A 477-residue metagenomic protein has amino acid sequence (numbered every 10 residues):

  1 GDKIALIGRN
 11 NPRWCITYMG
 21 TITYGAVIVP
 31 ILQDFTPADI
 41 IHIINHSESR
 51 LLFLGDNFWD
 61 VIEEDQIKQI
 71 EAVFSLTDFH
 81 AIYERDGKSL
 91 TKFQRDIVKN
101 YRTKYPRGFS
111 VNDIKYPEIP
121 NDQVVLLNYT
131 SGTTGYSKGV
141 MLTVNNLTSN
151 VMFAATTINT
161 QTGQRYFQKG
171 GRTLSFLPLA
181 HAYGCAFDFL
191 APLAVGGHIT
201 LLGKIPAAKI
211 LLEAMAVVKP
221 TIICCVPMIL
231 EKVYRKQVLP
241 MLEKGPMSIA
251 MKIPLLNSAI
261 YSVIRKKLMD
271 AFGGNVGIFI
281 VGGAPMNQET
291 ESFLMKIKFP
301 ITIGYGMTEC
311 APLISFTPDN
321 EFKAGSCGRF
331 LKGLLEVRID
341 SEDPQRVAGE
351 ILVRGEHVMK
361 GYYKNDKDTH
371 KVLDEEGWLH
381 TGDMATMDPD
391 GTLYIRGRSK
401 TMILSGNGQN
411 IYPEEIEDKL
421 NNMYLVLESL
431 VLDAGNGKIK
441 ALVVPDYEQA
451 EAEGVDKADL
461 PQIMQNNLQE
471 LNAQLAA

Functional and structural regions predicted by a protein language model:
G1-F35, F176: Conserved AMP-binding/adenylate-forming
I7, R338, Q345-S405: Conserved ATP-binding/catalytic segment of the ANL
T23-R102, G437, N466: Structural core segment of the AMP-binding/adenylate-forming
F35, L52-L54, G355, K360-G361 (+1 more regions): AMP-binding/adenylate-forming catalytic core of the ANL superfamily
V98-Y129, Y136, T162-R172: Conserved pre-ATP/AMP-binding loop-to-beta segment of ANL
V125-M152: Conserved AMP-binding A3 loop
T148-R172, L179-K266, N275, P300: Conserved AMP-binding/adenylation subdomain of ANL enzymes
T200-L202, F279, M286-G349, H357-K360 (+1 more regions): Conserved ATP-binding loop and adjacent catalytic segment of the adenylate-forming AMP-binding
